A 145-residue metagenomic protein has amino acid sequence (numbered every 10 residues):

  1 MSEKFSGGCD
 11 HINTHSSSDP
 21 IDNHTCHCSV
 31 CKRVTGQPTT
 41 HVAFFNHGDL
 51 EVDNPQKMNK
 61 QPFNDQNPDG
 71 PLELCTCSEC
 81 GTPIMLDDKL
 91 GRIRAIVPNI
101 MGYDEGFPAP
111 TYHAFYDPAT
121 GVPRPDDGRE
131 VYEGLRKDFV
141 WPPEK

Functional and structural regions predicted by a protein language model:
M1-S6, I12-K145: A short Gly-Trp-Pro
